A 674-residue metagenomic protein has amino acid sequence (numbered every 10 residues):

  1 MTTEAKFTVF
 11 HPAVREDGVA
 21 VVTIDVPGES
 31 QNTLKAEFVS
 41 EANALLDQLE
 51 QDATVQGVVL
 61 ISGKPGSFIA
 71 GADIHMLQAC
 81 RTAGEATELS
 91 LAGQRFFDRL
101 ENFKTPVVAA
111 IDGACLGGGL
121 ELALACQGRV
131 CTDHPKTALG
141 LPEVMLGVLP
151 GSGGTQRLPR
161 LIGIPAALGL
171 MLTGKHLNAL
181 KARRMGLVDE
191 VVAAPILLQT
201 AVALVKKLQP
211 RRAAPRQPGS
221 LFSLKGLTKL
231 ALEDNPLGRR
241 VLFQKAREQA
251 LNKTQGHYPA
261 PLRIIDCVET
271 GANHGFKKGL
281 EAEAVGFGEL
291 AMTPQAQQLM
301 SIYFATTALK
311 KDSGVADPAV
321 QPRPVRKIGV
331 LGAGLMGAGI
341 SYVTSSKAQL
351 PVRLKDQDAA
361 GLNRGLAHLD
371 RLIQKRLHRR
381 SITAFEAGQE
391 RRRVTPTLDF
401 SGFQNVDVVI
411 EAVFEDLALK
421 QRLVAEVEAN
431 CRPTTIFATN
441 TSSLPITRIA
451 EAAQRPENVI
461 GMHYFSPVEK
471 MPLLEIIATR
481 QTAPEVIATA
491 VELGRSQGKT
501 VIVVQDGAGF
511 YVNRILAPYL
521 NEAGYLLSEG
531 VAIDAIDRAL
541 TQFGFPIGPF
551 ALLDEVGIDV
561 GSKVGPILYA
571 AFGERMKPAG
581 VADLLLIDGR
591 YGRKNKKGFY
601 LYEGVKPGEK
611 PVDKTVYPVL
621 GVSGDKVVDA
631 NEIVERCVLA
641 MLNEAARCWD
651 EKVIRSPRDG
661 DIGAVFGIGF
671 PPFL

Functional and structural regions predicted by a protein language model:
M1-I61, D98: Conserved CoA-thioester-binding segment of acyl-CoA-metabolizing enzymes
K6, F10, R15-D17, D25-P27 (+7 more regions): N-terminal glycine-rich phosphate-binding loop for ADP-containing cofactors
S62-F96, C115, M145-G147: Glycine- (often His-adjacent) and acidic-residue-rich active-site loop that binds/positions the CoA thioester
A109, G113-G119: Gly/Ser-rich catalytic serine loop of serine hydrolases
